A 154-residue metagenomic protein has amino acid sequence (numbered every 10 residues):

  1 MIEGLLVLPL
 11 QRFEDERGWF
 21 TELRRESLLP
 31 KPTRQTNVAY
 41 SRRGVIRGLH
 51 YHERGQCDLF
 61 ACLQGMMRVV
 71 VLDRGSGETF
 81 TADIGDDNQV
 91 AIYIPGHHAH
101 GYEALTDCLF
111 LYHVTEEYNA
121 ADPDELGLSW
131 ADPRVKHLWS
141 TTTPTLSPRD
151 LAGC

Functional and structural regions predicted by a protein language model:
M1-V90, L109-C154: Non-catalytic, conserved peripheral segments adjacent to functional cores
D86-T106: Conserved SET/PR-domain catalytic core that frames the SAM/AdoMet-binding pocket
